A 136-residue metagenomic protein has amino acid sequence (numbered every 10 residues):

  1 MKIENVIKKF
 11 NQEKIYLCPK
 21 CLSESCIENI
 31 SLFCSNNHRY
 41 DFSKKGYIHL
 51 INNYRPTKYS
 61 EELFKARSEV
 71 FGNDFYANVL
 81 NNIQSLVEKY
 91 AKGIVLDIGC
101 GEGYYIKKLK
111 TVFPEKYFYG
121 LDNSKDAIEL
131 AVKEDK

Functional and structural regions predicted by a protein language model:
M1-T57: N-terminal auxiliary segments of SAM/dcSAM-dependent transferases
K58-N78, N82: Class I SAM-dependent methyltransferase Rossmann-like catalytic core, especially the SAM/SAH-binding loop
K92-G101: Conserved class I S-adenosyl-L-methionine
E102-P114: Conserved SAM-binding loop of SAM-dependent methyltransferases across substrates and taxa, primarily the Class I
K116-Y119: Short beta-strand element of Class I
D122-D126: Conserved SAM/SAH-binding beta-strand->alpha-helix loop
A131: Conserved SAM-binding loop
D135-K136: Conserved SAM-binding strand-loop segment of SAM-dependent methyltransferases
